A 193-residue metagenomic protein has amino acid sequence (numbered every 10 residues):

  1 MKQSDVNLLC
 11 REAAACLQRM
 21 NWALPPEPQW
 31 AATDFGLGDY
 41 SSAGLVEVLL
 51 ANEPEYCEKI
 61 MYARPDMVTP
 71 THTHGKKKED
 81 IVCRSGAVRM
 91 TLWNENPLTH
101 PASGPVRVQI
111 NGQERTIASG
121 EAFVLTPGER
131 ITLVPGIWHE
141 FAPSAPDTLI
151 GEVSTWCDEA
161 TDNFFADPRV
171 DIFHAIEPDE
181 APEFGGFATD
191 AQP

Functional and structural regions predicted by a protein language model:
M1-Y56, P105-R115, E180-P193: A short, N-terminal "cap"/entry segment at the start of jelly-roll beta-barrel domains of the cupin/DSBH fold
V48-C57, M67-E79, L98-H100: A short beta-loop-beta micro-motif enriched in histidine and acidic residues
C57, K77, N111, S119-G120 (+1 more regions): Short, solvent-exposed loop/turn positions at domain surfaces that link secondary-structure elements or cap domain
I60-M61, H72, K78-C83, A122-F123 (+1 more regions): His/acidic/aromatic-lined binding-pocket segments of jelly-roll/cupin-type domains and related regulatory beta-sandwich
R64, G120-A145: Conserved metal-binding segment of the jelly-roll/cupin
P65, K76-L98, G104, N111: Glycine- and acidic-residue-biased ligand/ion/polar-headgroup-sensing regions
P70-H72, M90-T91, T132-L133, H139-S144 (+1 more regions): Short beta-strand His + acidic residue motifs that chelate non-heme Fe in jelly-roll/DSBH and cupin folds
N96-T116, E140-P193: Double-stranded beta-helix
